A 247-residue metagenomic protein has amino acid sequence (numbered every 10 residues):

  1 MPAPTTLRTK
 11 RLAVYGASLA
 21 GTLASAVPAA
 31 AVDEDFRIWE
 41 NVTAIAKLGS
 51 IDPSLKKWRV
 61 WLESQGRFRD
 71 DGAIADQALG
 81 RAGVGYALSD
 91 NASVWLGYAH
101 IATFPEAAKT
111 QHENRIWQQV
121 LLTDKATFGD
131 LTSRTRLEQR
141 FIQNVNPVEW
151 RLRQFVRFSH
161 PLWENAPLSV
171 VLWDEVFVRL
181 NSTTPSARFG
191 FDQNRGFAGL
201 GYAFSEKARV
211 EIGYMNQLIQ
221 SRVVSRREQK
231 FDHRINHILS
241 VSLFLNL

Functional and structural regions predicted by a protein language model:
A24-P28: N-terminal signal peptide c-region/cleavage motif recognized by signal peptidases
A29-I74, F244: Short glycine/proline- and aromatic-enriched beta-strand/turn motifs that initiate or cap beta-hairpins
A31-W39, F68-Q77, A107-Q111, I142-V148 (+2 more regions): Solvent-exposed loop/turn segments connecting transmembrane beta-strands in outer-membrane beta-barrel proteins
N41-T43, R81, W117-Q119, F155-R157 (+2 more regions): Membrane-embedded beta-strand positions in outer-membrane beta-barrel channels/transporters
A46-L48, Y86, L122-D124, H160-L162 (+2 more regions): Residue-level signature of outer-membrane beta-barrel architecture
I51-V60, N91-L96, T127-L131, N165-S169 (+1 more regions): Repeated loop/turn-to-beta-strand initiation elements of outer-membrane beta-barrel proteins
V120, H233-L247: Outer-membrane beta-barrel "beta-signal"
D130, R134-S225, L245-L247: Outer-membrane beta-barrel transmembrane domain signature
